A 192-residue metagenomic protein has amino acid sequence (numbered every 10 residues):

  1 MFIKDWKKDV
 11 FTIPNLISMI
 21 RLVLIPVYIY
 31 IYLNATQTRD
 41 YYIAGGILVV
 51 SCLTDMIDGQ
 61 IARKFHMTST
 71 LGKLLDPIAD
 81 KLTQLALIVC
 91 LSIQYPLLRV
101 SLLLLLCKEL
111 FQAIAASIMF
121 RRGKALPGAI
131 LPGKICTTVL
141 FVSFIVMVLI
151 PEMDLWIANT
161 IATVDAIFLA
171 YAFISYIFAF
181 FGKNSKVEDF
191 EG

Functional and structural regions predicted by a protein language model:
M1-G192: Alpha-helical transmembrane bundles and membrane-interface segments of multipass inner-membrane proteins
